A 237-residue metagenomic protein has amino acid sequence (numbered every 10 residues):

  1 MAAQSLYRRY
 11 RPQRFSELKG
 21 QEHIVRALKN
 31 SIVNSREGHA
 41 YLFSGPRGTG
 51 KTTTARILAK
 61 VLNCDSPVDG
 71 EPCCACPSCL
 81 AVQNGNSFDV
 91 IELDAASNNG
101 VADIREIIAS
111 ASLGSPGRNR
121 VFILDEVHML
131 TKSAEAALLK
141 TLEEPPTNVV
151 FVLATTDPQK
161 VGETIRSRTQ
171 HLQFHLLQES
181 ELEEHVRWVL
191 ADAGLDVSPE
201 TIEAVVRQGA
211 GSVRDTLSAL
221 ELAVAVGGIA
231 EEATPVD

Functional and structural regions predicted by a protein language model:
M1-H171, S180: P-loop/Walker A NTP-binding region and its immediately flanking N-terminal helices in P-loop NTPase folds
E17, E179, S198-P199, V213-T216: Alpha-helix N-cap/helix-initiation sites
G48, N98, L176-L177, D196 (+1 more regions): Short, surface-exposed acidic/glycine-rich loop or hinge patches that mediate macromolecular interfaces
A59, P199, A210: N-terminal phosphate-binding caps/lids of nucleotide- and nucleic-acid-binding domains
S66, A193-V197, A230: Short, polar/flexible loop-turn hinges at active-site or ligand-entry regions and domain interfaces
E71, E231-D237: Short, intrinsically disordered, charge-balanced linker/junction segments flanking boundaries in proteins
F122, R187, A191, T201-Q208 (+2 more regions): C-terminal helical "lid" of AAA+/P-loop NTPase domains
L172-H175, E179-E203: Helix-loop-helix "sensor" segment of P-loop NTPases
